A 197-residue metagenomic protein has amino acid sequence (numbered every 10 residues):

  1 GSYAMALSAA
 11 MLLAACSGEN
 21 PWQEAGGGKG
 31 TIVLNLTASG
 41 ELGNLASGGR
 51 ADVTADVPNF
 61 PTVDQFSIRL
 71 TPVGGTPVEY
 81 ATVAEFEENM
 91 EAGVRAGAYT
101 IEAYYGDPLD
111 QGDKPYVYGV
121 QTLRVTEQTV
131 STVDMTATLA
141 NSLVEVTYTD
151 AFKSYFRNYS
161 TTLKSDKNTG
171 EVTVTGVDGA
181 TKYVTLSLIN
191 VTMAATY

Functional and structural regions predicted by a protein language model:
G1-M5: Bacterial N-terminal signal peptides that target proteins for export
L12-A15: C-terminal motif of bacterial Sec signal peptides marking the signal peptidase cleavage site
G18-E19, G40, V83-F86, G106-A140: Structured interaction patches on ligand/partner-binding surfaces of diverse proteins
N20-T54, T136-F152: A short, Gly/Thr-enriched small/hydrophobic beta-strand-prone motif that recurs across taxa
N44-G74, F152-T173: Short, ordered, surface-exposed loop/turn motifs in non-cytosolic proteins
V78-F86, E171-G176: Short beta-strand segments within Ig-like beta-sandwich modules, predominantly Fibronectin type-III
R95-G112, L188-Y197: A short, solvent-exposed beta-strand micro-motif common in secreted/extracellular proteins
L143-Y197: Short helix-loop boundary/capping segments
